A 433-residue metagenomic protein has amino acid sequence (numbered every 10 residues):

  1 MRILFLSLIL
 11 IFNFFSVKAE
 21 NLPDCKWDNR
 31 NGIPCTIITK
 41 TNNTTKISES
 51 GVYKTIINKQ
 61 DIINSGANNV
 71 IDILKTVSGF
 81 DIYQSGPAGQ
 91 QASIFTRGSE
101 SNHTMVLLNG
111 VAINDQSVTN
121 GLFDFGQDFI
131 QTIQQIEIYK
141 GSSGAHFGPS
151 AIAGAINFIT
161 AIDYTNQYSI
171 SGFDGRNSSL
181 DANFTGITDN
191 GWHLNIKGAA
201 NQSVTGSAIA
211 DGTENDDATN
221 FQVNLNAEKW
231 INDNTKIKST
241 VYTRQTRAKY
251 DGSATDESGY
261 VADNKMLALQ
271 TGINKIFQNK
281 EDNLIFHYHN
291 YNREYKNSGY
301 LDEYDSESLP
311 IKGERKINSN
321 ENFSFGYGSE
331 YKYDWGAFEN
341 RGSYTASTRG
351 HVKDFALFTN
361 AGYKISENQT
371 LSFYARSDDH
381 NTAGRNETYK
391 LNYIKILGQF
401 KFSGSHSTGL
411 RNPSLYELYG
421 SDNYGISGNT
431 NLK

Functional and structural regions predicted by a protein language model:
E20, T255-I276, N381-G384, Y393-K433: Outer-membrane beta-barrel signature, preferentially recognizing the C-terminal barrel domain of Gram-negative
E20-I63, S101: Short, acidic, small-residue-rich periplasmic hinge/interaction motif at the N-terminus of Gram-negative outer-membrane
C35, V70-I73, A92-F95, L107 (+4 more regions): N-terminal periplasmic accessory domains that precede and gate Gram-negative outer-membrane beta-barrel machines
K54, I71, K75-A112: Extracytoplasmic beta-strand/coil segments of soluble accessory domains associated with Gram-negative outer-membrane
G86, G148-S150, S171-D181, H351 (+3 more regions): Solvent-exposed loop/turn segments connecting transmembrane beta-strands in outer-membrane beta-barrel proteins
A112-K140: Short acidic/polar hinge/loop motifs at secondary-structure boundaries that mediate gating or recognition
G144-A145, N157, Y164-N166, S179-N264: Periplasmic-side early beta-strands and strand-to-turn transitions of outer-membrane beta-barrels
N195, N224-T246, Y260-I396: Face-selective signature of the C-terminal outer-membrane beta-barrel domain
